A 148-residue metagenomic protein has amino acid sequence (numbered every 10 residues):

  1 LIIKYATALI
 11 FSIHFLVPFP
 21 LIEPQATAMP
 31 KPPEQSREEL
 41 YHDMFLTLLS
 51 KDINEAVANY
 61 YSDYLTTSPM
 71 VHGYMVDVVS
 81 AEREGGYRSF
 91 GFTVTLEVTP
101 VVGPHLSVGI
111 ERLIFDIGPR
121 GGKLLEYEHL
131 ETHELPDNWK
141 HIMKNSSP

Functional and structural regions predicted by a protein language model:
I3-I13: Sec-dependent N-terminal signal peptides
Y5-T7, Q25-T27, S80: Residue-level detector of intrinsically disordered, flexible termini and proteolytic processing junctions
H14-T67: N-terminal trafficking/processing presequences and adjacent post-cleavage segments of proteins routed to secretion
E55-D116: Mature extracytoplasmic domains of secretory-pathway proteins
I110-E131: Short, compact, well-ordered microdomains
Y127-P148: Low-complexity, intrinsically disordered terminal/linker segments enriched in charged and Gly/Pro repeats
